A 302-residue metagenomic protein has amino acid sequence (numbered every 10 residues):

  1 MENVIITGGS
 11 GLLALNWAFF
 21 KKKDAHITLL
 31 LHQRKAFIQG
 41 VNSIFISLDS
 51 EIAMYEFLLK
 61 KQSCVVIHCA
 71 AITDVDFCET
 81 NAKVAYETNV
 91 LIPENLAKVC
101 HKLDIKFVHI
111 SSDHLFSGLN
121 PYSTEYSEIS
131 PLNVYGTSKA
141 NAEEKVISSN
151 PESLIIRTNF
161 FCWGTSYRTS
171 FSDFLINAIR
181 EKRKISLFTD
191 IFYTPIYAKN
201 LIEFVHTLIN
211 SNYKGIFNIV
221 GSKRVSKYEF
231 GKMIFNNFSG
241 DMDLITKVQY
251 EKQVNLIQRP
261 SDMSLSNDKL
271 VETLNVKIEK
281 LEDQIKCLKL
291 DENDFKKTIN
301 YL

Functional and structural regions predicted by a protein language model:
N3-K23: N-terminal Rossmann NAD(P)H-binding glycine-rich loop of SDR-like oxidoreductase domains
L48-T88: NAD(P)H-binding glycine-rich loop region in Rossmannoid oxidoreductase-like domains and their noncatalytic homologs
C64, T80-V108: NAD(P)-cofactor binding segment of oxidoreductase domains
E87-N95, L115-I156, F160-C162: Catalytic helix-loop patch of NAD(P)-dependent Rossmann-fold dehydrogenases
E144-Y193, K199-N200, T207: NAD(P)-dependent short-chain dehydrogenase/reductase
L187-F192, F217-V225, T273: Glycine-rich Rossmann NAD(P)(H)-binding loop
F204, S211-N255, S261-D262, K296-Y301: Mid/C-terminal beta-alpha module of Rossmann-like enzyme folds, strongest in SDR-family dehydrogenases/epimerases
L281-L302: Amphipathic terminal alpha-helices
